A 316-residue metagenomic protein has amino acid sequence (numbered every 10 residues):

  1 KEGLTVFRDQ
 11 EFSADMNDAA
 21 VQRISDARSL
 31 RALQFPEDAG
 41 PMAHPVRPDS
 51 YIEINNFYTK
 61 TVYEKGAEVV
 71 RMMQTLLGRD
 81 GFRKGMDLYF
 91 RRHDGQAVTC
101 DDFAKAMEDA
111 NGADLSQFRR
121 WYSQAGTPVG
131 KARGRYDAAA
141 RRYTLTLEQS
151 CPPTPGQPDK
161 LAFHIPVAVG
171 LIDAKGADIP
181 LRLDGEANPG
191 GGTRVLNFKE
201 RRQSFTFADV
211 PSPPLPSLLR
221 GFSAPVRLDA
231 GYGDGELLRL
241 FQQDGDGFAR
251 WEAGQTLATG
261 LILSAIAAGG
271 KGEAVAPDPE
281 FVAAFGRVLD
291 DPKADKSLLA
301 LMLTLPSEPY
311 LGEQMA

Functional and structural regions predicted by a protein language model:
K1-D9, L76-K84, L161-A187, L301-A316: Short, charged N-terminal helix-start/capping segments
K1-R135, T144-L145: Hydrophobic alpha-helical and helix-loop surface patches within well-folded domains that function as non-catalytic
R31-A32, T59-K60, T206-A316: Long, ordered, helix-rich scaffold segments
M42, I165, F281: Residues that flank catalytic or metal-binding motifs in active/ligand-binding sites
F57-R91, W121-L161, G221-L263: Long hydrophobic segments that form regular secondary structure
R91-V98, G192-K199, Q203, P225-Y232: Short, exposed beta-strand "edge-strand" segments with a Pro/Gly-rich flavor and a Y/T-containing core
C100-Q117, W121-Q149, K160, A258-I262 (+1 more regions): His/Asp/Glu-rich metal/cofactor-coordinating catalytic motifs and the adjacent surface-exposed loops that frame enzyme
D114-Q117, T127-L218, L311-G312: Beta-strand-rich binding/interaction modules
